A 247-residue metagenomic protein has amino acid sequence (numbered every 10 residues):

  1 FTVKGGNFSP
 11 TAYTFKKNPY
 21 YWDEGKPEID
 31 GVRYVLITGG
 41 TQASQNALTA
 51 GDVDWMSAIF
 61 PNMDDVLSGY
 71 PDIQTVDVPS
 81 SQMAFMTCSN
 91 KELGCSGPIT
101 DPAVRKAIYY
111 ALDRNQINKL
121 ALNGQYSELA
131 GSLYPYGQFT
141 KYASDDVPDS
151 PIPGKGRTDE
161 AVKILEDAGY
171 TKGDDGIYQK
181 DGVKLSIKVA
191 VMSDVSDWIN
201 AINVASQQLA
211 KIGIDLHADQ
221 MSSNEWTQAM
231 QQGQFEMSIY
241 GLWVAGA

Functional and structural regions predicted by a protein language model:
F1-G40, V66-Q82, D174, K184 (+1 more regions): Aromatic-rich, solvent-exposed beta-strand/loop patch
F8-T11, V35, P153, A168-A245: Ligand/substrate-recognition segments at binding pockets and active sites
S9, T38-A43, A50, A58 (+5 more regions): Soluble non-cytosolic domains of exported or imported proteins
F15, P19-V66, N203-S206, D215-H217 (+1 more regions): Ligand-site clamp/hinge motif
K16-W22, T38, S80-A107, A111 (+1 more regions): A bilobed periplasmic-binding-protein/Venus flytrap-type ligand-binding module shared by bacterial periplasmic
Y20, T49, V53, S68 (+7 more regions): Sec-exported extracytoplasmic/periplasmic mature domains
Q42-A47, F60-Q74, M86-C88, Q116-L120 (+1 more regions): Pocket-flanking alpha-helical
E128-G173, S193-N200: Structural transition elements
